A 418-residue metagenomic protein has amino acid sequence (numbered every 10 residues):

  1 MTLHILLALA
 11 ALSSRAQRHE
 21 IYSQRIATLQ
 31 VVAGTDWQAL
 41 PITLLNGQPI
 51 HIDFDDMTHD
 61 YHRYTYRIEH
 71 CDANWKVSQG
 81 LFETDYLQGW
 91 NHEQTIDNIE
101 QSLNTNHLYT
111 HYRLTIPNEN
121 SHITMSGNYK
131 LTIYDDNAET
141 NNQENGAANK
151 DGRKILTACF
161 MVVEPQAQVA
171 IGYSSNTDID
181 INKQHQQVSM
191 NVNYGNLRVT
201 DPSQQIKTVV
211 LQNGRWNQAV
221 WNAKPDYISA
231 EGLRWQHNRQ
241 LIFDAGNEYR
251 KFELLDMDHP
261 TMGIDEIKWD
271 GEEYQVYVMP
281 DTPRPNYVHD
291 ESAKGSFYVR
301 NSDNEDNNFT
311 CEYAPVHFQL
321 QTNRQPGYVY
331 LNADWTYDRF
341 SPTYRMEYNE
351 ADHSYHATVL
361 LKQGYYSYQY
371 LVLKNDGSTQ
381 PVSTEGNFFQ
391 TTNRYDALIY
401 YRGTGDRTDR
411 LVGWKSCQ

Functional and structural regions predicted by a protein language model:
M1-R18: Bacterial Sec-dependent N-terminal signal peptides
E20, A158, V162-H185, F389-V412: Low-complexity, Pro/Ser/Thr- and charge-rich linker/hinge segments at domain boundaries
I21-D72, D180-Y194, D303-F318: Contiguous beta-strand segments within globular domains
A73-W75, S121, D135-I155, R215-W216 (+2 more regions): Short acidic/polar inter-strand loop motif in beta-rich domains
Q88-Y112, W216-A223, P315-Q363, N375-G405: Aromatic-rich carbohydrate-binding modules that target alpha-glucans
N106-D136: Ligand-binding face of N-terminal immunoglobulin V-set domains in extracellular IgSF glycoproteins
V199-P285: Long, internal scaffold/assembly segments composed of regular secondary structure
V276-Q325, L411-Q418: Basic K/R-rich, polyanion-interacting modules in nucleoproteins and related proteins
